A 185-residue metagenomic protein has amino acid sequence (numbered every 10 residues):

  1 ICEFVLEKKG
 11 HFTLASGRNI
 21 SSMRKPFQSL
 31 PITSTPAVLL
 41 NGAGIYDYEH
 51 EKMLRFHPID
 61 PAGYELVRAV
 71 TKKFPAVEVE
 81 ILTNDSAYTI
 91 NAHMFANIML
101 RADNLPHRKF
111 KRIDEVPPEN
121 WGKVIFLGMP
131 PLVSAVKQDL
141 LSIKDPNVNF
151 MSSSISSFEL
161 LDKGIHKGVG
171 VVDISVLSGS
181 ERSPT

Functional and structural regions predicted by a protein language model:
I1-A96: Active-site phosphate-binding/coordination module
A76-T185: Conserved acidic, metal-coordinating active-site core of Asp-based, Mg2+-dependent phosphoryl-transfer enzymes
